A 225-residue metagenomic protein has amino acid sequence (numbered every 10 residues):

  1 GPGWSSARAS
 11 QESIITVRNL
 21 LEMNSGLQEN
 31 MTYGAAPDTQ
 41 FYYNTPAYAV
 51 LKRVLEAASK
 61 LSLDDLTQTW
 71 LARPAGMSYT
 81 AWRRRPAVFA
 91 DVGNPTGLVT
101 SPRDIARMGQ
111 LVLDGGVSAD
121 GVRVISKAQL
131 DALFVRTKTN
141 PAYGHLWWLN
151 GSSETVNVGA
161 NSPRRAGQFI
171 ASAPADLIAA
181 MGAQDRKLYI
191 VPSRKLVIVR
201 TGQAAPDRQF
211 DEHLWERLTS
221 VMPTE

Functional and structural regions predicted by a protein language model:
G1-P2, S13, A58-R83, A119-K127: Short, well-structured active-site flanking segments
G1-T45, L55-E56: Active-site-proximal loop and beta-strand segments within enzyme catalytic domains
N19-E22, Y79-W82, G97, D104-Q110 (+4 more regions): Structural recognition of the beta-strand scaffold that forms the well-ordered cores of secreted hydrolase catalytic
L20, Y42-L71, I105-V112, K195-I198: Alpha-helical scaffold elements that line and support the substrate/ligand-binding pocket of soluble hydrolases
T32-P37, A47-A49, P86-N94, P174: Flexible glycine/proline-enriched surface loops and loop-helix/loop-strand junctions
Y42, A75-V117: Active-site-proximal helix/loop microenvironment of the serine DD-peptidase/beta-lactamase transpeptidase fold
Y79, V135-V197: Active-site Gly/Thr loop motif
L177-E225: Structured C-terminal helix/loop/strand segments within mature extracytoplasmic catalytic/sensor domains
